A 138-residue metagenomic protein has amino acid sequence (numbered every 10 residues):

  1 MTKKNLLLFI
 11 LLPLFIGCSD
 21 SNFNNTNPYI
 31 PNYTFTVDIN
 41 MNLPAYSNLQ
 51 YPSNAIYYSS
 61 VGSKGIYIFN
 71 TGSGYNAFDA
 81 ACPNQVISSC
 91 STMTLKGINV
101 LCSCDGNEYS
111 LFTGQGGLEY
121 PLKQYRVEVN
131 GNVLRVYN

Functional and structural regions predicted by a protein language model:
M1-N5: Positively charged n-region of N-terminal signal peptides that target proteins for export
L7-I10: Sec-dependent N-terminal signal peptides
L14-G17: C-terminal motif of bacterial Sec signal peptides marking the signal peptidase cleavage site
S21-G97, E108-L111, K123-N138: N-terminal pre-ligand scaffold of iron-sulfur
V100-L101: Short polybasic amphipathic segments
C104-G117: Extracellular/periplasmic metallocenter environments
